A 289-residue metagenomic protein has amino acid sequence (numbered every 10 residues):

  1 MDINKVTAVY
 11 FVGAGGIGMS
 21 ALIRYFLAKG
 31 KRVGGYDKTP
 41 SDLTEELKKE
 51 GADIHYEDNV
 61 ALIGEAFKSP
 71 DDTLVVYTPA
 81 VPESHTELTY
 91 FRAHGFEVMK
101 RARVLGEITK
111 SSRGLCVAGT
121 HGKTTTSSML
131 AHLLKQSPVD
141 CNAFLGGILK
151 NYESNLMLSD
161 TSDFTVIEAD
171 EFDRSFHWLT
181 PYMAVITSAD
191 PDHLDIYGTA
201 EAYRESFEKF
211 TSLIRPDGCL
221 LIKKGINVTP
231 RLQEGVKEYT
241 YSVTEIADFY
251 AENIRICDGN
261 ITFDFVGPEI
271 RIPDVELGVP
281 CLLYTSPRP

Functional and structural regions predicted by a protein language model:
M1-D53, P70-V75, R92-F96, S128 (+4 more regions): ATP-dependent carboxylate-amine ligase
T7, V12, K68, T73 (+2 more regions): Adenine nucleotide phosphate-binding catalytic loops in nucleotide-utilizing enzymes
V12, Y36-D37, Y77-T78, T120 (+3 more regions): Active-site-adjacent beta-strand anchor residues
I17, K38, V81-P82, T125 (+1 more regions): Residue-level recognition of alpha-helix initiation/capping sites
S20, S41, T78, S175 (+2 more regions): Short linear Ser/Thr-Pro motifs
Y25-A28, K48-K49, L62-K68, P79-K224 (+2 more regions): Phosphate-binding loop of NTP-binding sites
D37, D58, A102, L145 (+3 more regions): Residues at the C-termini of beta-strands that transition into short coil/loop
I54-E57, M99: Short acidic-hydrophobic, aromatic-tinged amphipathic segments that line or gate anion-handling sites
